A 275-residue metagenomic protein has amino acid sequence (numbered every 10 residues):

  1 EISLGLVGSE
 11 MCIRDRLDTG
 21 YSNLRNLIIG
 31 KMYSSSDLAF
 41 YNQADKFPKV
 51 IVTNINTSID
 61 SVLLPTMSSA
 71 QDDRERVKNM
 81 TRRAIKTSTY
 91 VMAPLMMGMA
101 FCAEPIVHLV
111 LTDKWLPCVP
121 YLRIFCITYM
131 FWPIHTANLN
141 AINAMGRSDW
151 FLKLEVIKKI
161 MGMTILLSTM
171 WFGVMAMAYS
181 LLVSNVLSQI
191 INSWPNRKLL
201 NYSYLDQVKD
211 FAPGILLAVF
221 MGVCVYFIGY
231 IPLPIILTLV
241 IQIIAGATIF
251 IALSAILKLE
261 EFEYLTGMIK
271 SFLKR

Functional and structural regions predicted by a protein language model:
E1-G8: Single conserved hydrophobic/aromatic residue that forms the stacking wall/gate of nucleotide- or nucleobase-binding
G8-L27, V62-N79, N196-I215, E263 (+1 more regions): Interhelical loop/hinge segments that connect adjacent transmembrane helices in multipass membrane
S9, L27-P48, K78-M80, D113-L122: Interfacial/gating helices of multi-pass transporter permease domains
R14, D18-S22, D45, D60 (+2 more regions): Short runs within selected transmembrane alpha-helices of multi-pass transporters and secretion channels
M32-S35, Q71, A144-M145, W171-F172: Helix-loop interface residues and adjacent transmembrane-helix termini in multi-pass membrane transporters, primarily
A44, P48-M92, L139-A144: Helix-loop junctions and terminal segments of transmembrane helices in multi-pass membrane transport/translocation
K78-W132, M163-T164, S168, A218-V219: Alpha-helical transmembrane segments of multi-pass membrane transport and lipid-handling proteins
W194, Y202-Y204, F211, V225-R275: Membrane-proximal transmembrane or re-entrant/amphipathic helices at the cytosolic face
